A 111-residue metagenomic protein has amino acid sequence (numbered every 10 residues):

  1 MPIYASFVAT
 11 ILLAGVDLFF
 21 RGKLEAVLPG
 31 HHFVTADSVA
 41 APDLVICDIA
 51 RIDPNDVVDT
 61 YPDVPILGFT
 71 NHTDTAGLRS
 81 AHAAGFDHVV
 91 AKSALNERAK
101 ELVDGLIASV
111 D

Functional and structural regions predicted by a protein language model:
Y4-V34: Short, charged N-terminal beta->alpha structural module
D17-L18, I49-D53, H72-T73: Short beta->alpha connector loops
F33-A41: Short acidic low-complexity segments
A36, G85-K100: Output/docking surface of receiver
V45-Y61: Conserved phosphotransfer microenvironments
V64-T73: A short, hydrophobic beta-strand element within the central beta-sheet of small alpha/beta folds
T73-D87: Alpha4 helix (beta4-alpha4-beta5 surface) of REC/receiver domains from two-component response regulators
E101-V110: Receiver (REC) domain switch/output surface
